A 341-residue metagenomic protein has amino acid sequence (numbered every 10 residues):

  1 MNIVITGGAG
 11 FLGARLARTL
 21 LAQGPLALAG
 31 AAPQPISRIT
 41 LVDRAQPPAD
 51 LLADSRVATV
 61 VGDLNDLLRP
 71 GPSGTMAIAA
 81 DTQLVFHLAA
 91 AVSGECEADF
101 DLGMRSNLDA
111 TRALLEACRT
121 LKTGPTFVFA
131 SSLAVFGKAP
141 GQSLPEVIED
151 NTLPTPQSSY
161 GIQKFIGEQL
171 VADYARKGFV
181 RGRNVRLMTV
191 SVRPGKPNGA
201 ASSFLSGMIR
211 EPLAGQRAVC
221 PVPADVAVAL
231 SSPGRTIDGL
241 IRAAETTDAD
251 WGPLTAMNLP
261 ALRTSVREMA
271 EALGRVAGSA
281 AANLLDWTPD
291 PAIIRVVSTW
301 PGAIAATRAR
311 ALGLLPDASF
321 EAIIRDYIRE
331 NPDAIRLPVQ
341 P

Functional and structural regions predicted by a protein language model:
M1-L26: N-terminal Rossmann NAD(P)H-binding glycine-rich loop of SDR-like oxidoreductase domains
V61-S106: NAD(P)H-binding glycine-rich loop region in Rossmannoid oxidoreductase-like domains and their noncatalytic homologs
R105, P140-N184, S191: Catalytic helix-loop patch of NAD(P)-dependent Rossmann-fold dehydrogenases
R112-Q157: Conserved Rossmann-fold NAD(P)-dependent oxidoreductase catalytic core, especially the SDR/UDP-sugar
A172-A227, P233-R235: NAD(P)-dependent short-chain dehydrogenase/reductase
S191-P194, C220-L230, A243, G252-T264: Glycine-rich Rossmann NAD(P)(H)-binding loop
G239-V297, R336-P338: Mid/C-terminal beta-alpha module of Rossmann-like enzyme folds, strongest in SDR-family dehydrogenases/epimerases
P289, P301-A311, L315-P341: Amphipathic terminal alpha-helices
